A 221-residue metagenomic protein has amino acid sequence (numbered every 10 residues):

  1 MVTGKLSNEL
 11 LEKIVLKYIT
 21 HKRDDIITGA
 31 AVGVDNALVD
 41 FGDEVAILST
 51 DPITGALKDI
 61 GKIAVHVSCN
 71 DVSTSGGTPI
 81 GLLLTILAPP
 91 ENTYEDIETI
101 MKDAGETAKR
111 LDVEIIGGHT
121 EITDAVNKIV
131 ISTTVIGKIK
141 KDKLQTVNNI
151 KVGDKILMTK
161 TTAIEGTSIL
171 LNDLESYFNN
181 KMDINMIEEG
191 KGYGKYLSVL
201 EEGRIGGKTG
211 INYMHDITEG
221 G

Functional and structural regions predicted by a protein language model:
M1-G221: Helix-biased detector of long, well-ordered alpha-helical tracts
